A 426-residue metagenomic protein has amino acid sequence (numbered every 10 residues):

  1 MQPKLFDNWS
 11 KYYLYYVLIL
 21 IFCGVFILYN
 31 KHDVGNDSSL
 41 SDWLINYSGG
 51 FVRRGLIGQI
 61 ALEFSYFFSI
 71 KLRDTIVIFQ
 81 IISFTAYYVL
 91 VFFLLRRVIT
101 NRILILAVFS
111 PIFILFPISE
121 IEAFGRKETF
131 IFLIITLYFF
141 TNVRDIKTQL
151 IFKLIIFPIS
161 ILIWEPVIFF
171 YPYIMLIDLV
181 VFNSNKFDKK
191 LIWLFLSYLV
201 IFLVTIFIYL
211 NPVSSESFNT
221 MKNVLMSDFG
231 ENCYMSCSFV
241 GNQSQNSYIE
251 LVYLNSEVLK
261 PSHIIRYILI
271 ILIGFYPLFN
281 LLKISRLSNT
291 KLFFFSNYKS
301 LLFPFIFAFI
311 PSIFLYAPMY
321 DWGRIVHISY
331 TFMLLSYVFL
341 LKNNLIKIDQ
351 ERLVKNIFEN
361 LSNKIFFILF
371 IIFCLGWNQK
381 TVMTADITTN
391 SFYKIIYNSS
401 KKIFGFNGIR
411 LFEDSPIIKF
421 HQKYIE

Functional and structural regions predicted by a protein language model:
C23, N30-K31, K190-L281: Membrane-lumen/periplasm interface segments of specific transmembrane helices in polyprenyl phosphate-linked
G55, I105-L133: Aromatic- and kink-enriched transmembrane "portal" helix at the membrane-lumen/periplasm boundary that abuts
I78-N101, L137: Transmembrane-helix motifs of polytopic, lipid-linked glycan transferases
A86-R96, H263-F294: Hydrophobic, aromatic-rich transmembrane alpha-helices and their immediate juxtamembrane boundary segments
I135-F152, S184-N185: Membrane-interface transmembrane helices that cradle and orient dolichyl/undecaprenyl
L150-I151, L194-L199, L345-N378: Signature aromatic-anchored transmembrane alpha helix within multi-pass, membrane-resident enzymes that catalyze glycan
L150-L176: Membrane-interface alpha helices of multi-pass inner-membrane proteins
Y171-L199: Perimembrane helix-loop-helix junctions
